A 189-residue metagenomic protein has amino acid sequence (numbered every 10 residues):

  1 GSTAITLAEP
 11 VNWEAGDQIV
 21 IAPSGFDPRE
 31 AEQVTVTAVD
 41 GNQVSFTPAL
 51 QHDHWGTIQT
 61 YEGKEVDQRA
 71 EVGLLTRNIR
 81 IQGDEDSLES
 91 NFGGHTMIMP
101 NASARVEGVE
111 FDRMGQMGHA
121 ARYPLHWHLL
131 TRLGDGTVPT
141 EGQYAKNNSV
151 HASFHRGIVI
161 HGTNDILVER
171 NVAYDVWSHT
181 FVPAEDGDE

Functional and structural regions predicted by a protein language model:
G1-D165, E169-E189: Beta-strand/loop edge motif enriched in small/polar residues
